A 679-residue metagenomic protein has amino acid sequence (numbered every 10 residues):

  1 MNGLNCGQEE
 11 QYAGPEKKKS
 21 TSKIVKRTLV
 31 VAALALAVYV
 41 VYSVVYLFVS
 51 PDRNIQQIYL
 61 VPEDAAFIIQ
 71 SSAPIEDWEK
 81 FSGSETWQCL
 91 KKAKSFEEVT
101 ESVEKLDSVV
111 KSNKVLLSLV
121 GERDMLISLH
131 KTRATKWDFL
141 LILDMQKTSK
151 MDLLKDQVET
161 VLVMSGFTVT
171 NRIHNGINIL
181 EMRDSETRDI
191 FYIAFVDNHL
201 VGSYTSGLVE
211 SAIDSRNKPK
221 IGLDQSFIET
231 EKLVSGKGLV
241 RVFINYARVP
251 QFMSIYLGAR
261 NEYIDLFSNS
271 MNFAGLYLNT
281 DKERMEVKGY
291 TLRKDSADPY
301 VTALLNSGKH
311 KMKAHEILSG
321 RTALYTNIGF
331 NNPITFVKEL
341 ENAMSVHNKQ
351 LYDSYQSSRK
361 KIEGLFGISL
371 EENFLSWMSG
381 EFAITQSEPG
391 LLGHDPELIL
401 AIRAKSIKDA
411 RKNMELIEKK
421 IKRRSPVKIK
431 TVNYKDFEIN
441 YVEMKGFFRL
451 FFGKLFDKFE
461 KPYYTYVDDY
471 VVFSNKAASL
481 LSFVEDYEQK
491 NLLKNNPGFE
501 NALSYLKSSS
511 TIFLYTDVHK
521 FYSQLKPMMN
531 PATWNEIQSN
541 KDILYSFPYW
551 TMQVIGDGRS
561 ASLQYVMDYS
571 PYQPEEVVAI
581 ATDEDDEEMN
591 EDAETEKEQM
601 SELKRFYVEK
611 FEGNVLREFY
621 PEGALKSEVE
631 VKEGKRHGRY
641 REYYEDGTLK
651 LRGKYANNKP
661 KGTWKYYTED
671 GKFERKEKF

Functional and structural regions predicted by a protein language model:
M1-I24: N-terminal Lys/Arg-rich, disordered targeting/topogenic segments
S22-E181, I228-N269, Y290-P396, D409-T431 (+2 more regions): Structural boundary/hinge residues at secondary-structure and domain interfaces
Q88-R123, V161-R284, K311-M312, L351-Y355 (+2 more regions): An internal, short helix-loop-strand segment that often contains or flanks glycine-aspartate motifs
W137, E186-F191, E286, D395-P396 (+3 more regions): Short, surface-exposed coil-to-beta transition loops
M145-K150, T205-L208, A404-K408, K476-S479: Helix N-cap motif at beta-to-alpha junctions
L398-I402: Ordered core of a single globular domain
S546-V578: C-terminal regions of mature proteins
E591-F679: Glycine/tyrosine- and acidic-biased, solvent-exposed loop/turn segments at the edges of beta-strands
